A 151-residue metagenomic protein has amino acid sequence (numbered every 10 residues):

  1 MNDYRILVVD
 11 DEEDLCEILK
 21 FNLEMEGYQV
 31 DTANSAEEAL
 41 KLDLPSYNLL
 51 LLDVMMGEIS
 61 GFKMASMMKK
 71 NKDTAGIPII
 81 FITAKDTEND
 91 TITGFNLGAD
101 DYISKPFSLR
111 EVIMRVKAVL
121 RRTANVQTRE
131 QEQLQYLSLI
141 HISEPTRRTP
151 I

Functional and structural regions predicted by a protein language model:
Y4-R5, A118-S143, R147-R148: Short, Lys/Arg-enriched segments at the junction into DNA-binding effector domains of transcriptional regulators
D10, D53, T83: Active-site residues of response regulator receiver
E13-D31: Two-component/phosphorelay signaling modules centered on CheY-like receiver
C16, G57, A75, T87 (+1 more regions): The feature encodes the CheY-like receiver
T32-L49: Acidic, metal-coordinating helix/loop segments flanking the phosphotransfer/catalytic sites of two-component signaling
F107-V116, L120: C-terminal output helix
